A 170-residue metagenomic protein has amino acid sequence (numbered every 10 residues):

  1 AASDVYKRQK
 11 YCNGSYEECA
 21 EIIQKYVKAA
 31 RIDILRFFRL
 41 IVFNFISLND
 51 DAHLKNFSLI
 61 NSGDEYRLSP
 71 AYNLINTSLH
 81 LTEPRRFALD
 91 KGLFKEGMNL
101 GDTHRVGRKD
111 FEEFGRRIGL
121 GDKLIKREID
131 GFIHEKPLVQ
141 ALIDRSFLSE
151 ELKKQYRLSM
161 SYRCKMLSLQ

Functional and structural regions predicted by a protein language model:
A1-L54, S58-Q170: Anionic ligand-binding catalytic core segments
